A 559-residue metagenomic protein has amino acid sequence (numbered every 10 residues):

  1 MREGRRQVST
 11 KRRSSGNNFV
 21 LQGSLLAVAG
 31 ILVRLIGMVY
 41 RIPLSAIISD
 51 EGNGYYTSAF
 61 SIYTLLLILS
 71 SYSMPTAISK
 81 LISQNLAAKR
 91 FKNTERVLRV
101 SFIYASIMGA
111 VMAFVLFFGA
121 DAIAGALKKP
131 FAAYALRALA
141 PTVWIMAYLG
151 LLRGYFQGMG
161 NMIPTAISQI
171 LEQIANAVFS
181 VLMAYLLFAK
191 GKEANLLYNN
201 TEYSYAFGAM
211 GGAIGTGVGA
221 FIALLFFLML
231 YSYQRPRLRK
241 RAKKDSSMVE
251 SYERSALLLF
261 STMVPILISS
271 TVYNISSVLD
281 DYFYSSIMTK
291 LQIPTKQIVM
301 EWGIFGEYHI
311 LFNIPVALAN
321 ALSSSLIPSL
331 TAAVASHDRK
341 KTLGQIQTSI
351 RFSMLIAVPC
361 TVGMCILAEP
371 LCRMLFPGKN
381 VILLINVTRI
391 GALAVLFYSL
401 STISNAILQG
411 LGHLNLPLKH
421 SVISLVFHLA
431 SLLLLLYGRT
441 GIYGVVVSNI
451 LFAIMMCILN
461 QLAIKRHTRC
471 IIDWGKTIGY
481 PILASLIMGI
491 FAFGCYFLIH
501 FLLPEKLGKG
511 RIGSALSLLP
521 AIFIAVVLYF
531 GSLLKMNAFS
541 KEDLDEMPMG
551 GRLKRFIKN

Functional and structural regions predicted by a protein language model:
M1-I36, K92, R96, S246-Y273 (+1 more regions): N-terminal membrane topogenesis motif
R2, N18-T76, S106, A113 (+2 more regions): Signature of the first transmembrane helix
R2-R6, Y496-N559: Membrane-proximal transmembrane or re-entrant/amphipathic helices at the cytosolic face
S45-L65, Y205-A209, S255-T262, S285-F312 (+1 more regions): Interfacial/gating helices of multi-pass transporter permease domains
Y72-A87, A317-S336: Helix-loop junctions and terminal segments of transmembrane helices in multi-pass membrane transport/translocation
D121-L139, V299, C365-V395, E505-K509: Interfacial segments at transmembrane-helix termini and the short loops linking adjacent helices
M146-Q169, L393-I423: Membrane-interface junctions at transmembrane-helix termini in multi-pass inner-membrane proteins
I163, I174-L225, N415, L425-I458 (+3 more regions): Membrane-interface helix-loop junctions in multi-pass transport and translocation proteins
